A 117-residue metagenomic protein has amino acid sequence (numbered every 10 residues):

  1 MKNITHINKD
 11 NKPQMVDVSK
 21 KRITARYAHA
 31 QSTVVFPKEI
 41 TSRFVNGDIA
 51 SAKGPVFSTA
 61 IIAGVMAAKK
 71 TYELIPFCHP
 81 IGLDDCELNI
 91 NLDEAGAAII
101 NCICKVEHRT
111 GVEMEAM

Functional and structural regions predicted by a protein language model:
M1-H79, D84-M117: C-terminal binding/interaction regions
